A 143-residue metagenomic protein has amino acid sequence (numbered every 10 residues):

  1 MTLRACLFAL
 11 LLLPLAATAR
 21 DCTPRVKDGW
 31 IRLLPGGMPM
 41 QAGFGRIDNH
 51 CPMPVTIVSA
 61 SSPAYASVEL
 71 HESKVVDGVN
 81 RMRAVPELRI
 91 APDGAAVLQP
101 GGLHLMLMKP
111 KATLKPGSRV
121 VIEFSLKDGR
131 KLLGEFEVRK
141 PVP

Functional and structural regions predicted by a protein language model:
M1-L7: Bacterial N-terminal signal peptides that target proteins for export
L10-L11: Hydrophobic alpha-helical transmembrane segments of integral membrane proteins, especially lipid-exposed positions
P14-A19: N-terminal signal peptide c-region/cleavage motif recognized by signal peptidases
R20-P143: Compact, glycine-rich, soluble single-domain proteins
